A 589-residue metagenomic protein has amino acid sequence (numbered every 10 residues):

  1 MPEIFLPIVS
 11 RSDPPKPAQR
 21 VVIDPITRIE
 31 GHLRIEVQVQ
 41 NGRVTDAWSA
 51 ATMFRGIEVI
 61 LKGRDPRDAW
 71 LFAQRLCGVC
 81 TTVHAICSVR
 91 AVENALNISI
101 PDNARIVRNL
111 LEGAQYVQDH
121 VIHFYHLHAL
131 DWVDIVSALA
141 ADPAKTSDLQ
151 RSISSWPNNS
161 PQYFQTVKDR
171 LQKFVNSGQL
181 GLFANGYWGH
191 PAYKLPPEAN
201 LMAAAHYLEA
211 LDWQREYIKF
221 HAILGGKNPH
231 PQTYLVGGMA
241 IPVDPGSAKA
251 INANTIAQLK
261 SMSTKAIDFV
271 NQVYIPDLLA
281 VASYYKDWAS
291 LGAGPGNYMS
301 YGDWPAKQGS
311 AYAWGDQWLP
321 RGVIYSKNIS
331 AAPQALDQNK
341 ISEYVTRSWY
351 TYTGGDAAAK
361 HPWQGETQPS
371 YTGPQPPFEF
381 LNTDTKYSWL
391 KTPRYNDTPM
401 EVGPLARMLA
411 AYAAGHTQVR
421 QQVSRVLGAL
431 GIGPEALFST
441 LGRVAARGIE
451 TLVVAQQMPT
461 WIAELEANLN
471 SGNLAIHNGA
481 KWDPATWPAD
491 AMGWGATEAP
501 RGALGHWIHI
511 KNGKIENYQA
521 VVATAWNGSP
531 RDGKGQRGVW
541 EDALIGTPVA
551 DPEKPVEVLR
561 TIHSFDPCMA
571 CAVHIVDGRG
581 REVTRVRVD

Functional and structural regions predicted by a protein language model:
P2-E3: Subset of Sec-pathway N-terminal targeting signals
P7: Conserved functional hotspot residues at active sites or interaction interfaces
P14-D589: Metal/cofactor-centered catalytic core regions of large enzymes
